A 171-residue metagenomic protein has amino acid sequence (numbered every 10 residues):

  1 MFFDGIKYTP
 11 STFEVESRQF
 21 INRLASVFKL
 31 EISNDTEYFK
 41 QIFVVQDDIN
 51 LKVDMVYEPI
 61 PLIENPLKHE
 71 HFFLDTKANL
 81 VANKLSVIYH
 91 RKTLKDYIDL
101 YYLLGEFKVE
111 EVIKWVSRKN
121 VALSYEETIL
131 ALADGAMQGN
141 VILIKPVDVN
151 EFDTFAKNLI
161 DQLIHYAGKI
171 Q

Functional and structural regions predicted by a protein language model:
M1-Q171: Compositionally biased terminal segments of proteins
